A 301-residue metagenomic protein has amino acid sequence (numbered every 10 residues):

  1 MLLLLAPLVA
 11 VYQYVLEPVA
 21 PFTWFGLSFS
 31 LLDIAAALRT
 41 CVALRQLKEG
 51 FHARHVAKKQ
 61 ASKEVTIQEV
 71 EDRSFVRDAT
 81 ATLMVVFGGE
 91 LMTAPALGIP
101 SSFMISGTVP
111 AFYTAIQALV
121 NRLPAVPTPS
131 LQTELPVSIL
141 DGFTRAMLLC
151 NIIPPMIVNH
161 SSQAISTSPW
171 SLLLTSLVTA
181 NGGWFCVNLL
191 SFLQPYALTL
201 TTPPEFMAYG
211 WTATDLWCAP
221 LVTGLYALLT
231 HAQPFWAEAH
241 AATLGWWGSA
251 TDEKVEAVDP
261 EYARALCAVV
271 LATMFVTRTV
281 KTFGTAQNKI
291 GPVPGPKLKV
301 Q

Functional and structural regions predicted by a protein language model:
M1-P21, K58-T66, A286-Q301: Transit-peptide-like, low-complexity N-terminal presequences and other terminal intrinsically disordered regions
Q13-V86, L91-S101: The feature marks the first
F22-F25, S166-Q301: C-terminal transmembrane helix-loop-helix hairpin of multi-pass membrane proteins
F29-A35, T80, S102-A115, L174-V178: Structural signature of hydrophobic alpha-helical transmembrane segments
R39, D141-L149, L216-Y226: Core segments of transmembrane alpha-helices that mediate helix-helix packing or line hydrophobic substrate/ligand
L44-F51, T93-P95, V120-S130, L193-P195: C-terminal ends of transmembrane helices
F51-E71, Q163-A164, W236-K254: Intrinsically disordered, low-complexity domain-flanking/linker segments in eukaryotic proteins, enriched
L123-P203: Membrane-proximal helix-loop-helix units in multi-pass membrane proteins
